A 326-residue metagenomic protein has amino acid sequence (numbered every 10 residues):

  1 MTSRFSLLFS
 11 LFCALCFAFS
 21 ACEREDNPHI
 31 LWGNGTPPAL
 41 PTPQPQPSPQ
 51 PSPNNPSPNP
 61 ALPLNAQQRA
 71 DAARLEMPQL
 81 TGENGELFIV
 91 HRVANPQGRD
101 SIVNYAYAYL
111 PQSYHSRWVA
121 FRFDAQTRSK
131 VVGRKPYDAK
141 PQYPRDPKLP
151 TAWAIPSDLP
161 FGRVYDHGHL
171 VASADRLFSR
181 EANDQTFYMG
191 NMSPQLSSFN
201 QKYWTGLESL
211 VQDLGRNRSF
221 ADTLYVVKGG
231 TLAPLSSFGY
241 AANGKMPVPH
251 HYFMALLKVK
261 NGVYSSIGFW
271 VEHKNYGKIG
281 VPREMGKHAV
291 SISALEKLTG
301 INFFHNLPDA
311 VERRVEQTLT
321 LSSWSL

Functional and structural regions predicted by a protein language model:
M1-F9: Bacterial N-terminal signal peptides that target proteins for export
F9-A18: Bacterial N-terminal signal peptides
C22-L326: Domain-level detector for secreted/extracellular nuclease and nuclease-toxin modules, and for the ENPP-like C-terminal
